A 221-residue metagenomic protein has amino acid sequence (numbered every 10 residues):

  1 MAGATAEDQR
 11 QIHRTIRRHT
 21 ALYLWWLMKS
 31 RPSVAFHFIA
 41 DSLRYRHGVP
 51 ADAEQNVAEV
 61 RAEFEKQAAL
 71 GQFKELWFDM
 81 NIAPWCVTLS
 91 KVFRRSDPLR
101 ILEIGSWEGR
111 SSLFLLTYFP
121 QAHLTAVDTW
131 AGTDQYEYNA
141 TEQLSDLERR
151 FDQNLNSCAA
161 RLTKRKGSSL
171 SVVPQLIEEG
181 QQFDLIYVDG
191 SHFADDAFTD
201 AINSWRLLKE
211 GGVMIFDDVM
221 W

Functional and structural regions predicted by a protein language model:
A2-W221: A short alpha-helical cap/connector motif
